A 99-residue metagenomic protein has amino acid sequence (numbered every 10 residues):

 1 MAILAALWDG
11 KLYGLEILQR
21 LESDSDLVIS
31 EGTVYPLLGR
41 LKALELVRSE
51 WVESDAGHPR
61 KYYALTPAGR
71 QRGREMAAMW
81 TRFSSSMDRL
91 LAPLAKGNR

Functional and structural regions predicted by a protein language model:
M1-Y35: N-terminal helix-turn-helix DNA-binding core of bacterial DNA-binding proteins
L18-E22, K42, A64, T81: Short, surface-exposed helix/turn micro-motifs that flank interaction/cofactor sites
D26, V52-S54: Short polar/acidic secondary-structure junctions
Y35-K42: Short, hydrophobic-biased segments on the C-terminal half of alpha helices that form "recognition helices"
E45: Glycine-centered, phosphate/nucleic-acid-interacting loop/turn motifs that mediate DNA/RNA or nucleotide
S49: Short beta-strand "wing" residues that participate in macromolecule-binding interfaces
D55-A77: Basic, amphipathic "hinge/linker" alpha-helix immediately C-terminal to the N-terminal HTH DNA-binding motif
Q71-R99: Amphipathic alpha-helical dimerization/coiled-coil segments that flank or bridge DNA-binding/regulatory modules
